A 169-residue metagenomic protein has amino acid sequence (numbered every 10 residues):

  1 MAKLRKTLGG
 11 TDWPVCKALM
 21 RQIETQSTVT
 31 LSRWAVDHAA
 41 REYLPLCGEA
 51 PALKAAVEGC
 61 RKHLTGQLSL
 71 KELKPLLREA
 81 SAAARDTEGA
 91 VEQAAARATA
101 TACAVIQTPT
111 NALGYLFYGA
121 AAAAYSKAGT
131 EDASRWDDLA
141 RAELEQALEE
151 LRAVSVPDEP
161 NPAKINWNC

Functional and structural regions predicted by a protein language model:
M1-A2, C169: Short, low-complexity, intrinsically disordered N-terminal peptides in bacterial proteins
A2-L139: Structured binding/interaction patches within domain cores
Y125-C169: C-terminal binding/interaction regions
